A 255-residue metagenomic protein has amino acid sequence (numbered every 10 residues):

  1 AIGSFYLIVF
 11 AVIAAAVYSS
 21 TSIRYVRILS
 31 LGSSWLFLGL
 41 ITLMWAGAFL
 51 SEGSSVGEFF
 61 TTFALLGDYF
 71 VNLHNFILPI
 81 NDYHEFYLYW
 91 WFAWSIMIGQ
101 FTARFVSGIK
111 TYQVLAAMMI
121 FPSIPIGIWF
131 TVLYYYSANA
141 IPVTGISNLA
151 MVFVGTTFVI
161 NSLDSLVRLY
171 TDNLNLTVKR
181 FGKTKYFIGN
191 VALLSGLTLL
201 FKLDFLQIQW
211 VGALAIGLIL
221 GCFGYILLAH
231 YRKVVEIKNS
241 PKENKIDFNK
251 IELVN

Functional and structural regions predicted by a protein language model:
A1, F10-S33, F101-T111, F201-I208 (+1 more regions): Membrane-water interface regions at transmembrane-helix termini and the short interhelical loops of multi-pass membrane
A1-F5, L38-D68, G224-N239: Hydrophobic alpha-helical segments and their helix-loop junctions in multi-pass secondary transporters
A1-L7, F101-I124, L166-V191: Helix-loop-helix connectors at the membrane interface of multi-pass transporters/channels
A1-S22, L88-Q100, A150-F153, K183-F201: Transmembrane alpha-helical segments of multi-pass small-molecule transport proteins
S20-A46, A116-M119, I208-F223: Membrane-interface loop-to-helix entry segments
H74-A116: A conserved active-site cap/scaffold subdomain adjacent to cofactor or substrate pockets
G108-L115, F130-L149, S165, L169-F181 (+1 more regions): Terminal cytosolic tails of multi-pass membrane transporters, especially the segment immediately following the final
A138-T144, L199-I216: Extracellular/periplasmic helix-loop-helix junctions in multi-pass membrane proteins
